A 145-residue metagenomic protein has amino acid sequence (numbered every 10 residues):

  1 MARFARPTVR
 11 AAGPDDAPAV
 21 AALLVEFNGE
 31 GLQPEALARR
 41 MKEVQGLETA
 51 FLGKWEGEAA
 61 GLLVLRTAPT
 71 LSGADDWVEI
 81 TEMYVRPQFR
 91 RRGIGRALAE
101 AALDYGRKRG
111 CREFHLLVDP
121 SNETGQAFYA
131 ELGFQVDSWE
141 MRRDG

Functional and structural regions predicted by a protein language model:
R3-P7, A11-P14, A19-D75, T81 (+4 more regions): Acetyl-CoA-dependent GNAT
G31, R92, E123: Loop/helix-junction capping segments adjacent to catalytic residues or to phosphate/diphosphate-binding pockets
P69, F89, P120: Flexible, active-site-proximal loop/turn residues at the rims of small-molecule/cofactor binding pockets and catalytic
V85, R91-D104, A127-E131: Conserved acetyl-CoA-binding loop-helix of GNAT-fold acetyltransferases
R96, P120-S138, R143: Conserved active-site alpha-helix within GNAT-family acetyltransferase domains
G106-L117: Conserved GNAT acetyl-CoA-binding A-motif
